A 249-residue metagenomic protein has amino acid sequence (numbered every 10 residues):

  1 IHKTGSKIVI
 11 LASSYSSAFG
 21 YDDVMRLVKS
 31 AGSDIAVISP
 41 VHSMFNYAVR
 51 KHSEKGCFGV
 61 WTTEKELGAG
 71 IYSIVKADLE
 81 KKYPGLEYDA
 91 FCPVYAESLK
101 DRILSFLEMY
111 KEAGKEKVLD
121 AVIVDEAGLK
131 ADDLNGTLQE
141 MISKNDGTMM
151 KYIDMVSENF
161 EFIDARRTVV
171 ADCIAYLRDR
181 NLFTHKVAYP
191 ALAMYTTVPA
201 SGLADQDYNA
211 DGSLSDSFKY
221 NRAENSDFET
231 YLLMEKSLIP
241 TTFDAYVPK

Functional and structural regions predicted by a protein language model:
I1-K249: Non-catalytic structural scaffold of enzyme domains
